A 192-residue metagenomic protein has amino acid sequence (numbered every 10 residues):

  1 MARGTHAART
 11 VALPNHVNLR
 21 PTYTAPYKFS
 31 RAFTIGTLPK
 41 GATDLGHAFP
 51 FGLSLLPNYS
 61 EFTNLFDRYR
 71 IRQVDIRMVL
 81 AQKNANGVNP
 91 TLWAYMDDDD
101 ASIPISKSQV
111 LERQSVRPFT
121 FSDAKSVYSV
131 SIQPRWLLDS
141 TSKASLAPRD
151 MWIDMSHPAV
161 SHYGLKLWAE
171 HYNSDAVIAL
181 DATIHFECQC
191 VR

Functional and structural regions predicted by a protein language model:
M1-R192: Capsid-like jelly-roll
